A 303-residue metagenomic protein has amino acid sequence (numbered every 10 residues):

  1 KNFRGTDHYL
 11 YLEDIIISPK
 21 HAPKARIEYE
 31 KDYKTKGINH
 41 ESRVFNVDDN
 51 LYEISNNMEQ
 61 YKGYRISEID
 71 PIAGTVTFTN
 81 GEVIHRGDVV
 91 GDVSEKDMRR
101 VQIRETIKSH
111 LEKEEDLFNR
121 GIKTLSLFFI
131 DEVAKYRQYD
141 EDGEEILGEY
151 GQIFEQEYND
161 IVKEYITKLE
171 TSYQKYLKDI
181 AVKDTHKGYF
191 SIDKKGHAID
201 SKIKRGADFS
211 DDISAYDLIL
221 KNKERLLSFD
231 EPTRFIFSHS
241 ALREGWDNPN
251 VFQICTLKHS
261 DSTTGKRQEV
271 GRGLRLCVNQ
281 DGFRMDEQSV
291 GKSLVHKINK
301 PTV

Functional and structural regions predicted by a protein language model:
K1-N2, D140-E149, F252-K258, E269-G273: Short secondary-structure boundary/capping segments
N2-K20: Interdomain hinge/linker at the junction between the two RecA-like core domains of SF2 helicases
P19-I236, E244, S260-S262, N279-R284 (+1 more regions): Conserved C-terminal RecA-like helicase domain
F128, Q253-T256, T302: Structural recognition of the beta-strand scaffold that forms the well-ordered cores of secreted hydrolase catalytic
S238, L242-S260, T264-R272: A short beta-strand element within the Helicase C-terminal
D261-S289: Conserved SF2 helicase motif VI
K292-V303: Surface-exposed, charged/polar loop-rich segments that form substrate/cofactor-binding or regulatory interfaces
